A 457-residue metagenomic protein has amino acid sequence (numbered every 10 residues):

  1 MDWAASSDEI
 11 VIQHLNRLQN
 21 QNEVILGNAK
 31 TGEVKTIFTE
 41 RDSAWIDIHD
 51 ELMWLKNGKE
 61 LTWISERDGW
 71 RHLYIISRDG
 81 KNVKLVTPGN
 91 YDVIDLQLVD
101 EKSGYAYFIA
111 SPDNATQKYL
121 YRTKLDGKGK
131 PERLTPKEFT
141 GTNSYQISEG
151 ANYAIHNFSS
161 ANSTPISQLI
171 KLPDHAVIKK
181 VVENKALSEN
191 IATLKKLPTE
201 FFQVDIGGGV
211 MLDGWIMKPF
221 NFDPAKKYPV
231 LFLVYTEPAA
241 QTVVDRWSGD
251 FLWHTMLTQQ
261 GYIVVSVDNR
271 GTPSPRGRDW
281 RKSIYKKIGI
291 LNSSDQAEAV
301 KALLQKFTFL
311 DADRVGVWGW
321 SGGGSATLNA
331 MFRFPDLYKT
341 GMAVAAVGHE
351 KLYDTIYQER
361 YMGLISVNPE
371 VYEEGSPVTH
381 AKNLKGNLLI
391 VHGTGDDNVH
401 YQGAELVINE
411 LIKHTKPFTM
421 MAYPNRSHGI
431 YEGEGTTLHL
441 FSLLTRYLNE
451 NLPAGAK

Functional and structural regions predicted by a protein language model:
M1-E23, D42-D47, M53-K56, W70 (+1 more regions): Beta-propeller domains
W3-A5, W54, L98-E101, I147: Residue-level recognition of a conserved intra-blade site in WD40 beta-propeller repeats
V11-L18, G27-N28, M53-D68, I76-S77 (+6 more regions): Beta-strand C-termini and the immediately following turn/loop, strongest in propeller blades
I12, N20-N22, L26, G32-T39 (+2 more regions): Hydrophobic helix-coil surface modules that form long, contiguous segments used for peptide/substrate interaction
Q13, T135-P136, N143-K457: Serine-hydrolase catalytic core recognition
E23-I25, H72-Y74, Y119-Y121, I166-Q168: A short loop-to-beta-strand structural motif that recurs across blades of beta-propeller domains
G27-E51, I76-D100, A110-D113, T123-N143 (+1 more regions): Multi-bladed beta-propeller domains
